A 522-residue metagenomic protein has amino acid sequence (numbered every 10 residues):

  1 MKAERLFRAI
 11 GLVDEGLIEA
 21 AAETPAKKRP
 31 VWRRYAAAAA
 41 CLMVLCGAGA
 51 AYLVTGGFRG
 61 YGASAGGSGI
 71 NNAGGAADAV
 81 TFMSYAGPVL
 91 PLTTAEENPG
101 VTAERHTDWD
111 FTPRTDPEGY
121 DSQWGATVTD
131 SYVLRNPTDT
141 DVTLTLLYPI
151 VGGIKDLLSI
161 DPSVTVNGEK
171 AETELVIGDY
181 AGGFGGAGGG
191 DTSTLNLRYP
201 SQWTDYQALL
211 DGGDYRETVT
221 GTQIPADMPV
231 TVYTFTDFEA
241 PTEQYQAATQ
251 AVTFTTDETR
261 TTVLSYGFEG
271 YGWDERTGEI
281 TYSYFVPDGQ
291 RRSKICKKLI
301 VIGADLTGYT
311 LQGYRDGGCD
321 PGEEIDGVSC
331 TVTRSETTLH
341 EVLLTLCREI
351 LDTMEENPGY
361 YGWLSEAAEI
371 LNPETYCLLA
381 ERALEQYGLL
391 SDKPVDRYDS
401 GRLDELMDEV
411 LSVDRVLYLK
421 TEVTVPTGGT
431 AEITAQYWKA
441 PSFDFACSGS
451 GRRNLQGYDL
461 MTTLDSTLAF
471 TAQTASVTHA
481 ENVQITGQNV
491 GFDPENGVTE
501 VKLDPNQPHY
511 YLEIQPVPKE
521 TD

Functional and structural regions predicted by a protein language model:
M1, R5, A39-A40, T127 (+1 more regions): Generic structural microfeature
M1-R29: Disordered, charged N-terminal biogenesis/targeting segments of membrane/secreted proteins
G16-E23, G49-G57: Secretory targeting signatures
K27-L53: Internal signal-anchor transmembrane helix that establishes type II topology
L53-D522: Lumenal/extracellular ectodomains and adaptor appendage modules of the eukaryotic vesicle/secretory system
